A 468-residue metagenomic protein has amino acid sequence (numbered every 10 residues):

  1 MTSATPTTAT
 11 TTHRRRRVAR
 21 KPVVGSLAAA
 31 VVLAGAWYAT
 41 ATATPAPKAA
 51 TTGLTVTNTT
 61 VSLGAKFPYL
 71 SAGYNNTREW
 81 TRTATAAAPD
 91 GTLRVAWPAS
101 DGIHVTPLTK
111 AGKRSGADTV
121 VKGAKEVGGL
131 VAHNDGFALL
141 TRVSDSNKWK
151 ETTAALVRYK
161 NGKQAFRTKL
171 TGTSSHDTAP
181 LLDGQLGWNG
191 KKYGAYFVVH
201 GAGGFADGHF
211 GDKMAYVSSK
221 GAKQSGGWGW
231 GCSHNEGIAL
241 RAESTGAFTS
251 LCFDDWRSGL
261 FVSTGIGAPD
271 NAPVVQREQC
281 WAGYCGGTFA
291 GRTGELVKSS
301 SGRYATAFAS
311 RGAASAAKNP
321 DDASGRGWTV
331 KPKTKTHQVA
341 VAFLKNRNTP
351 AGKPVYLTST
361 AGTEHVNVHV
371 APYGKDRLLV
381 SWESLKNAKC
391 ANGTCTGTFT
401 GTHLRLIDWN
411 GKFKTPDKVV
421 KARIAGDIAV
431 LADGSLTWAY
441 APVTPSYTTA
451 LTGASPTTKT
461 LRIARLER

Functional and structural regions predicted by a protein language model:
T8-A29: N-terminal export and membrane-targeting signals
R14-V18, A34-A50: C-terminal region of N-terminal signal peptides and the immediate post-cleavage residues of exported proteins
A30-V31, V297: Short linear sequence motifs
P47-R468: Extracellular, repeat-based ectodomains that mediate carbohydrate processing or recognition
